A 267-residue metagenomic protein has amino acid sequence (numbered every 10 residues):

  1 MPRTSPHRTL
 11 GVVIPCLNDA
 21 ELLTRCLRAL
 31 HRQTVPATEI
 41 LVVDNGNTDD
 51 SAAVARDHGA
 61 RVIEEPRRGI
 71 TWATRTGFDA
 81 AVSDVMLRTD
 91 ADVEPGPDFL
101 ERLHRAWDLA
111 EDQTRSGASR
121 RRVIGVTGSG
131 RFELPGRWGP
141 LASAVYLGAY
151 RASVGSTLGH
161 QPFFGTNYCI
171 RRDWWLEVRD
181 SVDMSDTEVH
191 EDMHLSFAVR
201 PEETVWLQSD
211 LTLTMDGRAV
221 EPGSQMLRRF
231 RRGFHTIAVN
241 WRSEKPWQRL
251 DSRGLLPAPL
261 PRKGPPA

Functional and structural regions predicted by a protein language model:
M1-A29: N-proximal low-complexity "stem/linker" segments adjacent to membrane-targeting elements
A29, D44-A52, V93: A conserved acidic beta->alpha catalytic loop
A29-A37: Short, acidic, metal-binding catalytic loop of nucleotide-sugar glycosyltransferases
E65-A81: Glycine-rich, basic loop-to-helix element that forms the pyrophosphate-binding segment of sugar-nucleotide handling
S83-E94: Short beta-strand-to-loop acidic/aromatic patch adjacent to the donor-nucleotide binding site
D98-W138: Conserved donor NDP-sugar-binding/catalytic core segment of glycosyltransferases
T127-L134, P140-Q161: Short, flexible, basic/aromatic active-site loop/helix in glycosyltransferases
D186-L195: Acidic donor-binding loop at a coil-to-helix junction in glycosyltransferase catalytic cores that engages
